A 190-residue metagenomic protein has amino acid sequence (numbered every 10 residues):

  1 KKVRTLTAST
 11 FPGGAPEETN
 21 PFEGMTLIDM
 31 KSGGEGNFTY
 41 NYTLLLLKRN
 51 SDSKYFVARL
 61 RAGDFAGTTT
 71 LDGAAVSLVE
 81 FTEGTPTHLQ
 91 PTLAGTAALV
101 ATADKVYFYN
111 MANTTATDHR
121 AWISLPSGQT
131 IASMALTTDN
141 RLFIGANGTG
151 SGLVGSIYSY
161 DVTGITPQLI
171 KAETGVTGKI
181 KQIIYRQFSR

Functional and structural regions predicted by a protein language model:
K1-T5, Y40-Y42, N50-A62, A103-N110 (+1 more regions): Structural motif
K2-N20, G67-F81, T117-P126, T166-T174: A short beta-strand motif characteristic of beta-propeller blades
A15-G36, S77-A94, S127-D139, T177-R190: Repeated scaffold domains used in trafficking and secretory/extracellular systems, primarily beta-propellers
F38-N50, Q90-T102, N140-T149, R190: Short beta-strand elements that form the blades of beta-propeller/WD-repeat-like and other beta-sheet-rich scaffold
K48, S53, G63, T70-D104: Flexible, glycine-rich surface segments
R59, A116-I123, G128-A132, T137: Eukaryotic scaffold repeat domains enriched in small/polar residues
T82-T85, A112-A116, T163: Solvent-exposed, low-complexity segments and loops of surface/extracellular structural proteins
G148-R190: Blade-level signature of beta-propeller repeat domains, shared across WD40, Kelch, NHL, RCC1 and BNR/Asp-box propellers
